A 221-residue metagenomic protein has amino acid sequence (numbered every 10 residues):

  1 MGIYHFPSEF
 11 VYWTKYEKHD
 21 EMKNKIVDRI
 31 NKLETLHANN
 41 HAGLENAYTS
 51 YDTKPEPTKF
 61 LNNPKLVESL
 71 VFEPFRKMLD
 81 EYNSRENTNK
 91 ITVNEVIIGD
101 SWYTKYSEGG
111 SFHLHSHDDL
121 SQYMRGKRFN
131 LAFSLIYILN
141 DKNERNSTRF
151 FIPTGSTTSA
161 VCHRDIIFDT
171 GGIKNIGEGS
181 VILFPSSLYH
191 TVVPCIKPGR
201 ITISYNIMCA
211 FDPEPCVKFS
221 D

Functional and structural regions predicted by a protein language model:
M1-N94, G109-S111: Non-heme Fe(II)/2-oxoglutarate
F10, G199-I203: Short beta-strand micro-motifs in enzyme catalytic cores
T14-K15, I207-F211: Short beta-strand-to-coil "C-cap" segments at the C-terminal boundary of structured domains/repeats, marking
E95, S101-L183, V193-P194, G199 (+2 more regions): Catalytic core of non-heme Fe(II) oxygenases with the double-stranded beta-helix
L188-T191: Short, charged beta-turn/beta-strand-edge "cap" motif at the junction between a beta-strand and an adjacent loop
